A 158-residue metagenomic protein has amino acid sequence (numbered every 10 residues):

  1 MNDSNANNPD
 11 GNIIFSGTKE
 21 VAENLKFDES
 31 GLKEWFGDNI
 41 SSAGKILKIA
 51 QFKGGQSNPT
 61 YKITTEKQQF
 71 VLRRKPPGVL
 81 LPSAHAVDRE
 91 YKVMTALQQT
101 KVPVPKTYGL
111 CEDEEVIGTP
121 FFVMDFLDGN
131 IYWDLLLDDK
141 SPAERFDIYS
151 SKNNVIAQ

Functional and structural regions predicted by a protein language model:
N2-A43, L47: Juxta-kinase regulatory segment immediately upstream of eukaryotic protein kinase catalytic domains
I46-Q158: ATP-binding pocket architecture of kinase catalytic cores
